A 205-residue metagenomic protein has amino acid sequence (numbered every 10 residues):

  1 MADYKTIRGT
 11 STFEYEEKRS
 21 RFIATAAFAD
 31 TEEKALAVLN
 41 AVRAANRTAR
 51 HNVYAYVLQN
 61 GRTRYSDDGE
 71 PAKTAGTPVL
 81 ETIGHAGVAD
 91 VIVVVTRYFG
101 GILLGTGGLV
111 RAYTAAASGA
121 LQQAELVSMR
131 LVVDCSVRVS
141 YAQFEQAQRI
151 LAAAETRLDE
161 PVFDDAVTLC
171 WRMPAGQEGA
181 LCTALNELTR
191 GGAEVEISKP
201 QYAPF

Functional and structural regions predicted by a protein language model:
M1-T74, T183, E196-F205: C-terminal regulatory domains involved in ligand/effector binding and gene-expression control
G61, P71-V88, F163: Positively charged, aromatic-enriched nucleic acid-contacting surfaces
P78-Q123: Active-site beta-strand/loop microenvironment that shapes enzyme catalytic pockets
E125-Q143, W171: Short glycine-/aliphatic-rich beta-strand segments at the starts of folded cytosolic domains
R138-T156: Short amphipathic alpha-helix segments
Q148-A153, A180-T189: Short amphipathic alpha-helices in soluble, non-transmembrane regions that often serve as interface/regulatory elements
L158-V162, T189-F205: Conserved short beta-strand edge segments in small beta-sheet-based binding/regulatory domains
W171-A180: Terminal, non-globular segments
